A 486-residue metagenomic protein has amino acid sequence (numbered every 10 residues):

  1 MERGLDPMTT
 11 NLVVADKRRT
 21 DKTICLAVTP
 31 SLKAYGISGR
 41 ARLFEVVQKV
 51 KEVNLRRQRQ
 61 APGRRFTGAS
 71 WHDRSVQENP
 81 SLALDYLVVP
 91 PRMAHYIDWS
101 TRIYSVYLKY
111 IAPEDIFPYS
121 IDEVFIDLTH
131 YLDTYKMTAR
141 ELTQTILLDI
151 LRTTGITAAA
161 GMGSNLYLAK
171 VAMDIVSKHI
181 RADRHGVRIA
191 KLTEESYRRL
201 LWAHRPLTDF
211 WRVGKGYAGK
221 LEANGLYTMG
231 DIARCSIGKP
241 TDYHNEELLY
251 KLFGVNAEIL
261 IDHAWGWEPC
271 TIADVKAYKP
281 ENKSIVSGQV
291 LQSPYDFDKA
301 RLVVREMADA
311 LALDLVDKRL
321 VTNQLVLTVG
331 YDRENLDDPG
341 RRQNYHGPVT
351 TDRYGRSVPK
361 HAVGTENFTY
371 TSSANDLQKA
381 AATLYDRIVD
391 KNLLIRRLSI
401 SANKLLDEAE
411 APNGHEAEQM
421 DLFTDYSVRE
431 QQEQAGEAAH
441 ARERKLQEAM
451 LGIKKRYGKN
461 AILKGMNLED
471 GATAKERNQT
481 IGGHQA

Functional and structural regions predicted by a protein language model:
M1-I272, S427-A486: Gly/Gly-Pro- and Ser/Thr-rich, intrinsically disordered tail segments characteristic of DNA damage-repair and tolerance
M8-T10, N323, R396-L398: A generic structural signal for short beta-strands and their flanking turns/coil linkers
K51-R64, D298, L302-R305, L393 (+1 more regions): Contiguous hydrophobic segments
T129-Y131, S164-A169, V329-L336, N403-A409 (+1 more regions): Short, internal active-site loops enriched in acidic
T157-A159, V326, S399: Residues at or immediately flanking beta-strands
D209, K215-I395, H415: DNA-contacting surface of Y-family translesion DNA polymerases
Y354-A486: Acidic, metal-coordinating catalytic segment for phosphate/diphosphate chemistry, firing primarily on the Nudix
